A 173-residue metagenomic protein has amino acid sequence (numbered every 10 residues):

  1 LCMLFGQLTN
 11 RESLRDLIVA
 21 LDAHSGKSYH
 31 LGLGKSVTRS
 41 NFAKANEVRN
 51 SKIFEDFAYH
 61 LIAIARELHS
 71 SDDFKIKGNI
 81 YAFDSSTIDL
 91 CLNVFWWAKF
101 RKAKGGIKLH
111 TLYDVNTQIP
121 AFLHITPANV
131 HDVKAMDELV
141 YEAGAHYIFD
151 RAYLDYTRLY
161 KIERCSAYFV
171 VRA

Functional and structural regions predicted by a protein language model:
L1-A173: Conserved, well-structured functional cores that handle cations and Mg-NTP chemistry
